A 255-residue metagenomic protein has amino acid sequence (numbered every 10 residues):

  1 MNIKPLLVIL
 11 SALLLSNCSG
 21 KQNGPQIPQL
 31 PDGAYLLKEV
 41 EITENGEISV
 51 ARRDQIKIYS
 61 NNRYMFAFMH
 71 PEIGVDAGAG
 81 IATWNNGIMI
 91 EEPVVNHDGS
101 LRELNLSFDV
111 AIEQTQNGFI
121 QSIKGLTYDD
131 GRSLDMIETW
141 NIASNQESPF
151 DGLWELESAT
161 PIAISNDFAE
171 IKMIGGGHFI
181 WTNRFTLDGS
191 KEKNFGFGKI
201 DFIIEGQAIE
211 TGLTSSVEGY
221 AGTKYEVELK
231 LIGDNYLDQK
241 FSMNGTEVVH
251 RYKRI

Functional and structural regions predicted by a protein language model:
M1-N2: N-terminal secretory signal peptides that target proteins for export/translocation
P5-L14: Sec-dependent N-terminal signal peptides
C18-I81, N85-K199, I203, Q207-I255: Lipid interaction determinants
